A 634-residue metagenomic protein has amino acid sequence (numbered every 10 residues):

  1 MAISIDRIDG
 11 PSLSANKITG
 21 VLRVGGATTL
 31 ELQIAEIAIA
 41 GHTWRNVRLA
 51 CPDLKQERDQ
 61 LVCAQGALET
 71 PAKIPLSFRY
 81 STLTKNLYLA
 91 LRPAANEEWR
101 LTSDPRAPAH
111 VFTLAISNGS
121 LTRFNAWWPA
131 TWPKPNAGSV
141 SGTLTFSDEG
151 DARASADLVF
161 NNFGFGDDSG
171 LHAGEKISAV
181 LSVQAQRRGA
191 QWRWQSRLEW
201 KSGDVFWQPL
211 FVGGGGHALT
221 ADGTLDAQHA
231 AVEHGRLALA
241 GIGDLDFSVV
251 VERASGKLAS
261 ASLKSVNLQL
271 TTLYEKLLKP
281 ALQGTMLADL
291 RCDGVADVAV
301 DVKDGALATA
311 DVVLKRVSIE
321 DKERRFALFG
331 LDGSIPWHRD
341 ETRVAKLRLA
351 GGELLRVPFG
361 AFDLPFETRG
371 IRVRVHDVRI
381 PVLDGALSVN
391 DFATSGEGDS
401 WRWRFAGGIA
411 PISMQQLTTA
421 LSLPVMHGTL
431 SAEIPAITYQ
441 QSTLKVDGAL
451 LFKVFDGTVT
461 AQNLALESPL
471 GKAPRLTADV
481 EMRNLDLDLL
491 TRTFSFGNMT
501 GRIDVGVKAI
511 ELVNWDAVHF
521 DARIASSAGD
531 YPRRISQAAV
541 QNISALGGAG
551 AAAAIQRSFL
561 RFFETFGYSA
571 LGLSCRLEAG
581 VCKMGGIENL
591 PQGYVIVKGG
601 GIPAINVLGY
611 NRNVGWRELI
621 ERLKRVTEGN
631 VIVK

Functional and structural regions predicted by a protein language model:
M1-K322, L331-K445, L451-K453, L464-L512 (+3 more regions): Extended amphipathic, helix-rich lipid-handling scaffolds
A327: Short, glycine/acidic-rich beta->alpha junctions
K445-V446, V518: Short "repeat-start/strand-capping" segments in structured domains, especially the N-termini of parallel beta-helix
D456-G457, A525-Y531: Short edge-strand/loop segments of extracellular domains
A461: A Trp-anchored, charged/polar loop motif used as the substrate-binding/catalytic surface of acyl/ester-handling
K508-L512, V518-S526: C-terminal structural cap/anchor segments
P532-Q541: Outer-membrane beta-barrel and related beta-rich outer-membrane complex signature in Gram-negative bacteria
F566-G600: A cross-taxonomic marker for long C-terminal extensions/tails that follow the last structured domain
